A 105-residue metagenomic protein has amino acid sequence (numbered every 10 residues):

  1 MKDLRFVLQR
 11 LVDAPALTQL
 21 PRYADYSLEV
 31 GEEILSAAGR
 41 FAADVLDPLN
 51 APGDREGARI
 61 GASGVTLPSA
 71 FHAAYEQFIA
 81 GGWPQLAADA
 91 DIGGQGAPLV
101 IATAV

Functional and structural regions predicted by a protein language model:
M1-A104: Amphipathic, small/basic residue-rich leader segments at the start of a protein or domain
